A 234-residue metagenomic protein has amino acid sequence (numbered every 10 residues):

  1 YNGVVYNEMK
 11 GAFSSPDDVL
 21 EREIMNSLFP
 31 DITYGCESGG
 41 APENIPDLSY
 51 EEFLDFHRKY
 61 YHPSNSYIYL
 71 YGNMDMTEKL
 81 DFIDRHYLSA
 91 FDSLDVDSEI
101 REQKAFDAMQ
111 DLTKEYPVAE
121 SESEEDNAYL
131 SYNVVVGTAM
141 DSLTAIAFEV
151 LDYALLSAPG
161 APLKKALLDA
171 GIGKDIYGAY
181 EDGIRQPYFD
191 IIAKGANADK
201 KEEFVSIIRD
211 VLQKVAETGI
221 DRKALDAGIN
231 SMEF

Functional and structural regions predicted by a protein language model:
Y1-D107, K114, E120-A147, Y153-F234: Charge-rich, well-structured scaffold segments of protease-associated domains
